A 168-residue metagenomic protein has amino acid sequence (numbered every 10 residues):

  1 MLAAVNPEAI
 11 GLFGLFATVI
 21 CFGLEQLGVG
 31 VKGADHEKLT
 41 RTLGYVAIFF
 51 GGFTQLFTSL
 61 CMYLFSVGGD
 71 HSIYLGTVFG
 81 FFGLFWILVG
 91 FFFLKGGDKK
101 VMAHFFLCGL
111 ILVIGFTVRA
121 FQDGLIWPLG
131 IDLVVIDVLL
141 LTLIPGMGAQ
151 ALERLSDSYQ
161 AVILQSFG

Functional and structural regions predicted by a protein language model:
M1-A3, Y63-I73, R119-L125: Helix-coil boundary and interhelical linker segments in multi-pass alpha-helical membrane proteins
M1-S66: N-terminal topogenic module of multi-pass integral membrane proteins
F13, A17-F22, T40-G44, L88 (+2 more regions): Generic detector of bulky aromatic hydrophobic side chains
I20-E25, G52-F65, F85-F93, L110-D123 (+2 more regions): Hydrophobic alpha-helical transmembrane segments and adjacent interfacial helices in integral membrane proteins
G33-F50, L94-I111, L125-I131, G148-G168: Cytoplasm-facing juxtamembrane segments at the starts of transmembrane helices in multi-pass membrane proteins
S59, S66, S72, S156-S158 (+1 more regions): Generic serine detector
I73-L139: Membrane-proximal helix-loop-helix units in multi-pass membrane proteins
